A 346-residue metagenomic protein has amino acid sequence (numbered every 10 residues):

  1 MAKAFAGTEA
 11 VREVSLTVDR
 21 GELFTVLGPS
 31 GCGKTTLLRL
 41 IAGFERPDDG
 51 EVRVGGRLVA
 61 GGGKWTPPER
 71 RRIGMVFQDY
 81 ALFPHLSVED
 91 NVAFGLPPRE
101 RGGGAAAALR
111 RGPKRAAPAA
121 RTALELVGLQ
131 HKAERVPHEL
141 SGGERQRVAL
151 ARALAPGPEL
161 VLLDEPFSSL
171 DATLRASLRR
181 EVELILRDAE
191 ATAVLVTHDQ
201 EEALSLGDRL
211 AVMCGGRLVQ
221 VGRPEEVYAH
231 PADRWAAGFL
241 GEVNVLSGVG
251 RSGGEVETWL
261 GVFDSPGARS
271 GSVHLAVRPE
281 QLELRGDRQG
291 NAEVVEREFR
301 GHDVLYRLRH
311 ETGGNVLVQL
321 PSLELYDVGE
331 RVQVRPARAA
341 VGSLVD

Functional and structural regions predicted by a protein language model:
L27-P29: The feature captures the beta-strand-to-loop junction immediately N-terminal to the Walker
A42: Helix-to-loop junction immediately C-terminal to a conserved catalytic motif
D48-E51, G215: Conserved coupling/switch loops of ABC nucleotide-binding domains, chiefly the family-specific signature
E51-R71, A107-P113: ABC ATPase NBD Q-loop/coupling interface
R72-G74, Q78, L82-W235: ABC ATPase nucleotide-binding domains
E225, A232-L275, P279-V295, V304-L325: ATPase nucleotide-binding modules
